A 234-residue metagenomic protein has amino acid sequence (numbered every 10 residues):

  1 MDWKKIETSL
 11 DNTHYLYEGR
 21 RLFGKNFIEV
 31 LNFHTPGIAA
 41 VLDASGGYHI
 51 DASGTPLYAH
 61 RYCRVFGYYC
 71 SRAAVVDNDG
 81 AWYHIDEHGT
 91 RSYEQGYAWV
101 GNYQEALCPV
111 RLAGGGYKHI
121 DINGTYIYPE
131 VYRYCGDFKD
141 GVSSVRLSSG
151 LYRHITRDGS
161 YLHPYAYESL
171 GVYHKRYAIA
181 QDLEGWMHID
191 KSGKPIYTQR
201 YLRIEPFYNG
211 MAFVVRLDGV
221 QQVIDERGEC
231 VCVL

Functional and structural regions predicted by a protein language model:
M1-L234: Residue-level detector of conserved, function-critical positions
